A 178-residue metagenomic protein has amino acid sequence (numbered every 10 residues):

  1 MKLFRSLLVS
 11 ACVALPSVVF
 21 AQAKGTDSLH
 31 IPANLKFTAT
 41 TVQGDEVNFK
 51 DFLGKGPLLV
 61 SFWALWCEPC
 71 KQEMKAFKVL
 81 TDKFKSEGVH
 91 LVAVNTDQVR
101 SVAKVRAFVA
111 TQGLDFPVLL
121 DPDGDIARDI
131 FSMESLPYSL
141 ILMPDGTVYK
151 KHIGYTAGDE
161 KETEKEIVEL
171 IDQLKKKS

Functional and structural regions predicted by a protein language model:
M1-A11: Bacterial N-terminal signal peptides that target proteins for export
A11-F20: Hydrophobic h-region of N-terminal signal peptides that target proteins for export in Gram-negative bacteria
Q22-K50: N-terminal "domain-start" segment that seeds a small globular fold
G56-L58, W63-W66, S135: Short pre-active-site segment immediately N-terminal to redox-active cysteine/selenocysteine motifs in thiol-based
F62-V79: Conserved redox-active cysteine motifs that mediate thiol-disulfide chemistry, especially di-cysteine Cys-X(1-2)-Cys
G88-V102, L114-D123: Thiol-based oxidoreductase modules, predominantly thioredoxin-like and allied folds used for disulfide exchange
F108-P144: Short, internal strand/loop/helix patches that form the active-site neighborhood or redox-interaction surface
Y138-S178: Thiol-/selenol-based redox modules, centered on thioredoxin-like and closely related oxidoreductase domains
